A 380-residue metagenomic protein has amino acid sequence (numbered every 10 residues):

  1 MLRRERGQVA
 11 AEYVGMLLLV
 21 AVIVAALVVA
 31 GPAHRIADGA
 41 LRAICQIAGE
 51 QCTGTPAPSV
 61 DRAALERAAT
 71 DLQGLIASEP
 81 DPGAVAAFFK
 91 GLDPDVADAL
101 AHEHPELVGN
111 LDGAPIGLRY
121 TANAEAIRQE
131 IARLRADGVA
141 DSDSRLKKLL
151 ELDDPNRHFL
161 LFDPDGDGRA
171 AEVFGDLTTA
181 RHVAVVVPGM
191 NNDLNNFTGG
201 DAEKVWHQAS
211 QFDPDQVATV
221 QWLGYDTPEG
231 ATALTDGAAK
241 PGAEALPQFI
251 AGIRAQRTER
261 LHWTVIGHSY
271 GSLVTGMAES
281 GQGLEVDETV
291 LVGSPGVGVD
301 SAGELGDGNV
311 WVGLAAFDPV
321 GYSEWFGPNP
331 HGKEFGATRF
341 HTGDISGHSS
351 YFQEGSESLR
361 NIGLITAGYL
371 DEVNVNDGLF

Functional and structural regions predicted by a protein language model:
M1-G15: Glycine-centered recognition micro-motifs in short, flexible terminal segments and loops
V14-V29: Alpha-helical hydrophobic helix detector
A21, D165, P295-G296: Short beta->alpha connector loops
A26-S59: C-terminal region of N-terminal signal peptides and the immediate post-cleavage residues of exported proteins
A57-T198, G368, E372-F380: Flexible, membrane-associating and regulatory peripheral segments of lipid-active enzymes
D176-T178, G189-Q248, G252-L261, E279-F380: Lipolytic serine-hydrolase domain surface
A184-V186, Q221, I266: Soluble periplasmic/extracytoplasmic beta-strand elements of cell-envelope proteins
I266-T275: Gly/Ala-rich beta-loop-alpha elbow adjacent to hydrolase catalytic centers
